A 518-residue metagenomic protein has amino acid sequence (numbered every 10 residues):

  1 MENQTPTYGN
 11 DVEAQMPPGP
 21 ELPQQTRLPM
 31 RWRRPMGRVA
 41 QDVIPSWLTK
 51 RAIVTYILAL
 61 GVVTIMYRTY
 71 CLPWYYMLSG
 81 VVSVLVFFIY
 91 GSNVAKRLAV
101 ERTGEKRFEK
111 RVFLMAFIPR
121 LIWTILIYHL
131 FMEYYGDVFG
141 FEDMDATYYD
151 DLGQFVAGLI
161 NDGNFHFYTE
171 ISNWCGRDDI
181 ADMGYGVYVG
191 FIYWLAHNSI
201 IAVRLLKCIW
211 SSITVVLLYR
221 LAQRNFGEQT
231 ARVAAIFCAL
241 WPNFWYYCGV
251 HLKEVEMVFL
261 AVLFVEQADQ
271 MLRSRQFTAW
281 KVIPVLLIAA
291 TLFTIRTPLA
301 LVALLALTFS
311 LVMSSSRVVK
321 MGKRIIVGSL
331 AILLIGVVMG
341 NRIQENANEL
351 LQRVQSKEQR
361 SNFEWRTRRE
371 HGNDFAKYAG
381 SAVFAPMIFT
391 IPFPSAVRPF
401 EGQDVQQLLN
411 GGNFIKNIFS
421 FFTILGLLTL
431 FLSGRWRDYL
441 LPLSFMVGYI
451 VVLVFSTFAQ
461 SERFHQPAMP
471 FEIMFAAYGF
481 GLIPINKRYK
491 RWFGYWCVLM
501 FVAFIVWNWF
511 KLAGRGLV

Functional and structural regions predicted by a protein language model:
Y56-G61, F117-R120, P284-L287, R435-V454: Transmembrane alpha-helix segments characteristic of polytopic inner-membrane glycan-assembly/cell-envelope
G104-R111, F277-I283, S315-A331, I485-V498: Membrane-interfacial entry segments at the cytosolic side of transmembrane helices
N198-I201, L218-L240, L440: Transmembrane-helix signature of polytopic, membrane-embedded enzymes that assemble or transfer cell-envelope glycans
L205-N225, F422-G426: Transmembrane-helix motifs of polytopic, lipid-linked glycan transferases
Y219, R224, S274-W280, Q403 (+1 more regions): Membrane-interface helix-loop-helix junctions at transmembrane boundaries of multi-pass membrane enzymes, predominantly
W245-Y246, W280-T297, A303: Membrane-interface alpha helices of multi-pass inner-membrane proteins
G249-M257: Short acidic/glycine- and proline-prone juxtamembrane loop motifs at membrane-interface regions of multi-pass membrane
F389-W436: Hydrophobic, aromatic-rich transmembrane alpha-helices and their immediate juxtamembrane boundary segments
